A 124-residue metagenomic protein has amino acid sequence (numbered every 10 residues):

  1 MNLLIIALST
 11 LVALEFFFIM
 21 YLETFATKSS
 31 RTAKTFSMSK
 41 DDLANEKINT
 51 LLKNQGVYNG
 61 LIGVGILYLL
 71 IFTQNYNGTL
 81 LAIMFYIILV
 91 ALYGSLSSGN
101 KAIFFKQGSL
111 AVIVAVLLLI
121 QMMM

Functional and structural regions predicted by a protein language model:
L3-S29: N-terminal signal-anchor transmembrane alpha helix
I6, K53-G56, L81: Internal alpha-helical transmembrane segments of multi-pass membrane proteins, especially GPCRs
V12, G56-L67, A111: Core segments of transmembrane alpha-helices that mediate helix-helix packing or line hydrophobic substrate/ligand
I19, E23-S30, T73-Y76, S98-K101 (+1 more regions): Perimembrane helix-loop junctions in membrane proteins
F25-I48: Cytosolic, membrane-interface loops and tails of multi-pass inner-membrane proteins
L43-L61: Interfacial helix-start motif at the membrane-water boundary
Y68-L92, L96-S109: Transmembrane helix-loop-helix
A115-M124: Juxtamembrane boundary at the C-terminal end of a transmembrane helix
